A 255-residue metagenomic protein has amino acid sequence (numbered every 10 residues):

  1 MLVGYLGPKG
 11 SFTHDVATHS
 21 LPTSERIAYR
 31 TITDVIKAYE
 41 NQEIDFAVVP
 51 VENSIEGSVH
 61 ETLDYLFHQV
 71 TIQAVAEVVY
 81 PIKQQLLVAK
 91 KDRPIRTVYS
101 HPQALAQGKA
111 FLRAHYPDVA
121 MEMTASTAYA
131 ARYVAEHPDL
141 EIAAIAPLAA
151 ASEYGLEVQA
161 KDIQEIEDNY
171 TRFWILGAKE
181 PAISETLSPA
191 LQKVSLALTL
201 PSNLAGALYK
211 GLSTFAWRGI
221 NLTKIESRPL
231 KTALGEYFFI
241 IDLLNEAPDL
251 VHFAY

Functional and structural regions predicted by a protein language model:
M1-Y255: Domain-level signature for soluble enzymes in the chorismate/prephenate branch of the shikimate pathway
